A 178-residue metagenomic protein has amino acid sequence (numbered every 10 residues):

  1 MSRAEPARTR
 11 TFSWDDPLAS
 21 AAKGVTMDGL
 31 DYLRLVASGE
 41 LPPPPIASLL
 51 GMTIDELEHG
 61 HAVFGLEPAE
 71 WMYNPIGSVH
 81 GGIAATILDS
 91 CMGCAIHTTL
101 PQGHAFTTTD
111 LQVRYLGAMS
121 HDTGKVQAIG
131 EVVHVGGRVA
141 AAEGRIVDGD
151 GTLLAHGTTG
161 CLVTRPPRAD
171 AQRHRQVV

Functional and structural regions predicted by a protein language model:
M1-V178: Terminal targeting signals and extreme-terminal segments of soluble enzymes
